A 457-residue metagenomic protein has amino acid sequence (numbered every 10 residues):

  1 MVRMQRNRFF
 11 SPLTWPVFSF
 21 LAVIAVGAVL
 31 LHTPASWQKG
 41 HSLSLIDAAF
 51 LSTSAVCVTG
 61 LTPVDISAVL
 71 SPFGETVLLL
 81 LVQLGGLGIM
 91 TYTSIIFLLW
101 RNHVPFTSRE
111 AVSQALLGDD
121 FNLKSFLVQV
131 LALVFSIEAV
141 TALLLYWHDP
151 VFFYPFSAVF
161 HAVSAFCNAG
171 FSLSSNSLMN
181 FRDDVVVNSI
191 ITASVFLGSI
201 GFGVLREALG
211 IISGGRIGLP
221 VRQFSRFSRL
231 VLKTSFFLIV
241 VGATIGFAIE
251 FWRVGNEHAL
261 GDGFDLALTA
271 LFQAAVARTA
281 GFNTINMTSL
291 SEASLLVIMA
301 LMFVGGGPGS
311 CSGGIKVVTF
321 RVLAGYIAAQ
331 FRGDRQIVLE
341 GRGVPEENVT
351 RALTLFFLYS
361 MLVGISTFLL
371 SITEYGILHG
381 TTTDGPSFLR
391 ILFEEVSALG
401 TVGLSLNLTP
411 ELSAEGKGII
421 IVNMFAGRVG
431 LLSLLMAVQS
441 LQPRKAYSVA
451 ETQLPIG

Functional and structural regions predicted by a protein language model:
M1-G457: Membrane-proximal intracellular helices of multi-pass ion channels
